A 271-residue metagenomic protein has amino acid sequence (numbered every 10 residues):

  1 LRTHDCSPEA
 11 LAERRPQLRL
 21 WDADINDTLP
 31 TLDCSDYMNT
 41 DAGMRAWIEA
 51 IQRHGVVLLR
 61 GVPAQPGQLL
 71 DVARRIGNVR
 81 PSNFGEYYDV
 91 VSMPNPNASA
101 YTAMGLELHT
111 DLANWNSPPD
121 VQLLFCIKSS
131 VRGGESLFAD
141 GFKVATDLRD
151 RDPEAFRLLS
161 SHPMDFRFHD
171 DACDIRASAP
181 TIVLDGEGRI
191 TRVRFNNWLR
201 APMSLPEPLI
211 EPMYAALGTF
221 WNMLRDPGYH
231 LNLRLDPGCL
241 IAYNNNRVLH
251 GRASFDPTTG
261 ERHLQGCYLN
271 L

Functional and structural regions predicted by a protein language model:
L1-R14: Short, structured interface segments
P16-V56, P66-L271: Active-site environment of non-heme Fe oxygenases that use a 2-His-1-carboxylate facial triad
G61-P63: Structural motif
